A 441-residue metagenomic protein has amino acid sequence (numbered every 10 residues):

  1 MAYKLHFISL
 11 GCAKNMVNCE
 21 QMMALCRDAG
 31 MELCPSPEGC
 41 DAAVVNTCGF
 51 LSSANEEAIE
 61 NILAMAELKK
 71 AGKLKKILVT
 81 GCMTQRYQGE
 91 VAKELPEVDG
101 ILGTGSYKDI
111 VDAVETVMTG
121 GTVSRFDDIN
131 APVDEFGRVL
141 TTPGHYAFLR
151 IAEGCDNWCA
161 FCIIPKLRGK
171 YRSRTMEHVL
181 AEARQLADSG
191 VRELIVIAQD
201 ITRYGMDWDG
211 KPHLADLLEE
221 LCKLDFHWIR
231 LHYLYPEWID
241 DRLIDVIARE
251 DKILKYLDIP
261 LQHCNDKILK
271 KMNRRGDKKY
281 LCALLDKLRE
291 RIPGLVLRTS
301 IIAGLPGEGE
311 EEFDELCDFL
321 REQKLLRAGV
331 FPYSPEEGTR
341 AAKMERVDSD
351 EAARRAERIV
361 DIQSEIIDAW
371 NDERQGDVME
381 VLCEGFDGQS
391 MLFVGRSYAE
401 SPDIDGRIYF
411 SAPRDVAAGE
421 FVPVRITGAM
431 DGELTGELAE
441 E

Functional and structural regions predicted by a protein language model:
M1-Y204, R242, L257, K279-E290 (+5 more regions): Proteins enriched for Cys/Gly/acidic motifs involved in redox and nucleic-acid/cofactor modification
I8, I197-Q199, H232-L234, P260-Q262 (+5 more regions): Generic beta-strand/beta-sheet core signal
G49-F50, R168-G169, W208-K211, K270-G276 (+1 more regions): Short glycine-enriched, charge-decorated loop/helix-capping segments at active-site entrances that position
K76-G81, R86, D188-E311: Conserved SAM/AdoMet-binding glycine-rich loop
E97, A248-K255, Q323-L326: Glycine-enriched alpha-helix->loop->beta-strand junction motifs that scaffold or abut catalytic
C159, V179, V196, L231 (+7 more regions): Conserved, mostly hydrophobic/aromatic
E308, E315, Q323-L325: Contiguous mid-protein beta-loop-alpha structural module that forms a pocket-lining wall or clamp of enzyme active
P335, K343-E441: Terminal RNA-binding accessory module
